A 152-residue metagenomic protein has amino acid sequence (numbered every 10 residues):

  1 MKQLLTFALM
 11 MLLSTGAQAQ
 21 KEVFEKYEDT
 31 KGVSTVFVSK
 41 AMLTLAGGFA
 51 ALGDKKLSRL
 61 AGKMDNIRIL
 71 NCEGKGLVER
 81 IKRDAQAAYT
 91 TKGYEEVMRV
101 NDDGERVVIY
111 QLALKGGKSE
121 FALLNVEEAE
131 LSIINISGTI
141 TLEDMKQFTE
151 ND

Functional and structural regions predicted by a protein language model:
M1-K26: Bacterial Sec-dependent N-terminal signal peptides
F7-A8, D65-C72, M145-Q147: Short N-terminal helix-initiation segments at or just after the protein's N-terminus
F24-G76, R80: Early exported N-terminus immediately downstream of N-terminal targeting peptides
K26-Y27, L60, D84-A88, F148-N151: Residues that form generic nucleotide/phosphate-binding pockets
T30-V33, G62-M64, D102-G104, K118 (+1 more regions): Extracytoplasmic
K63-V108: Mid-chain, structured segments of secreted extracytoplasmic proteins
Y110-T139: A short, solvent-exposed beta-edge/loop patch
S132-D152: A short, surface-exposed interaction/processing loop segment used at functional sites
